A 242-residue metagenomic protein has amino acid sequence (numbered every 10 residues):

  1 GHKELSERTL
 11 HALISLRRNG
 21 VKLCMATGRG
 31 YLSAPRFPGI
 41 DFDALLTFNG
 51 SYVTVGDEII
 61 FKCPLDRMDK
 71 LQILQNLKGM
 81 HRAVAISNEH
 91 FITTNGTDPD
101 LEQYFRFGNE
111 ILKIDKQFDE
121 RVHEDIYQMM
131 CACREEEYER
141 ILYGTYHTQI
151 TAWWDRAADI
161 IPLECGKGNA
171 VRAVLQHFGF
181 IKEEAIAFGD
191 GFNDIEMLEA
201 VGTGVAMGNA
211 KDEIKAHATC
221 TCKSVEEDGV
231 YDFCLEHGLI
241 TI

Functional and structural regions predicted by a protein language model:
H2-D100: Active-site phosphate-binding/coordination module
L16, N49, M129, L198 (+2 more regions): Residue-level signal for inorganic ion chemistry
R18-C24, F42-D43, Y127-Q128, E183-E184 (+1 more regions): Short active-site oxyanion
I40-A44, K62-L65, D100-F105, N169 (+2 more regions): Short, hinge-like loop/turn segments at secondary-structure boundaries
I40-D41, N49, G144-H147, A200-V201 (+1 more regions): Short, structured coil segments at secondary-structure junctions
N76, M80-A200, N209: Conserved acidic, metal-coordinating active-site core of Asp-based, Mg2+-dependent phosphoryl-transfer enzymes
A200, G208-I242: Asp-based, Mg2+/Mn2+-dependent phosphohydrolase catalytic module
